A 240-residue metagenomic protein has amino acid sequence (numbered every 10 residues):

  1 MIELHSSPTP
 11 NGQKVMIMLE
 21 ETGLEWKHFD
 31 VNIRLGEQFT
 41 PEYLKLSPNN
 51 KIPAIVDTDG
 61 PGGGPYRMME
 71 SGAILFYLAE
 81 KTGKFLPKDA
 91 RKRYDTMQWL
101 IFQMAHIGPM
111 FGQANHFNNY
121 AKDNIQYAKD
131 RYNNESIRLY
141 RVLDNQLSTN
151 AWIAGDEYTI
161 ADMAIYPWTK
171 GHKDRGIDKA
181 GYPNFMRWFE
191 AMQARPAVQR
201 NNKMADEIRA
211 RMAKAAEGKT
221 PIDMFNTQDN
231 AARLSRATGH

Functional and structural regions predicted by a protein language model:
M1-D130, N134, D144, A232-H240: GST-like domain detector, emphasizing the conserved glutathione-binding G-site in the N-terminal thioredoxin-like
I52, Q146-I153: Cytochrome P450 catalytic-domain "roof"
I55, I74, L143, D162 (+1 more regions): Residue-level signal for nonpolar/aromatic packing positions in well-ordered secondary structure
A79, W168-T169, N202: Active-site-flanking alpha-helical
L86-K88, M110-Q113, A151-D156, Q199-K203: Short, hydrophobic secondary-structure boundary micro-motifs
H106, M110-N115, I153-G181, M186-A194 (+1 more regions): GST superfamily/GST-like fold recognition
E135-R138, V142-Q146, A191: Solvent-exposed, charged/polar functional surfaces in cytosolic regulatory/catalytic domains
A205-H240: Acidic/histidine-enriched, glycine/proline-rich intrinsically disordered or flexible terminal extensions
